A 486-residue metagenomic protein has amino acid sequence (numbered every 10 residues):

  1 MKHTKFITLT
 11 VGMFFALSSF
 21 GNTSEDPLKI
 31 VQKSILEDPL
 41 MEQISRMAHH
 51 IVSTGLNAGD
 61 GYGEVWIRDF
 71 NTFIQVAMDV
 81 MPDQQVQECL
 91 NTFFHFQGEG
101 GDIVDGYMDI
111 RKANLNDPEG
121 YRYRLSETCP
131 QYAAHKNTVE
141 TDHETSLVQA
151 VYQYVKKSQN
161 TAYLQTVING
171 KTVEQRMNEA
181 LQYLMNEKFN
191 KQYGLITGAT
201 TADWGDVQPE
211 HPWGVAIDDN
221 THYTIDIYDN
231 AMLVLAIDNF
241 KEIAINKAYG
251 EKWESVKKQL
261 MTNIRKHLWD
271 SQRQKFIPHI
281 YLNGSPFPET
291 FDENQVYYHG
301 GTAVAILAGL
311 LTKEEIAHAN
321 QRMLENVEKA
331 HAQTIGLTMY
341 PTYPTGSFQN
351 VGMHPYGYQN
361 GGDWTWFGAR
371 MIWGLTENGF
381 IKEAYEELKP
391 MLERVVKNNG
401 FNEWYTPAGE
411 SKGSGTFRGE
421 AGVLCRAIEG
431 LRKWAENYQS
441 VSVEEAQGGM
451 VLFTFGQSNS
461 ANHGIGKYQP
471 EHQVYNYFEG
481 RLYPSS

Functional and structural regions predicted by a protein language model:
M1-T8: Bacterial N-terminal signal peptides that target proteins for export
T8-S18: Bacterial N-terminal signal peptides
F20-G63, T161-M185, A244-I245, E251-K252 (+1 more regions): Acidic/polar, glycine-enriched structural segments that form the non-catalytic walls/loops of the carbohydrate-binding
E25-A48, V65-W66, I103-G106, F189-G198 (+4 more regions): Catalytic cores of carbohydrate-active enzymes
T54-Y62, F70, R111, L115-S146 (+9 more regions): The feature captures the catalytic groove of carbohydrate-active enzymes
D69-G100, G301-K313, A369-M391: Alpha-helical support elements that line or immediately flank enzyme active sites and cofactor-binding pockets
V76, Q85-C89, D105-G106, N462-Q469: Short, solvent-exposed loop/turn and secondary-structure capping segments
V441-S486: Cell-envelope and extracellular/periplasmic
